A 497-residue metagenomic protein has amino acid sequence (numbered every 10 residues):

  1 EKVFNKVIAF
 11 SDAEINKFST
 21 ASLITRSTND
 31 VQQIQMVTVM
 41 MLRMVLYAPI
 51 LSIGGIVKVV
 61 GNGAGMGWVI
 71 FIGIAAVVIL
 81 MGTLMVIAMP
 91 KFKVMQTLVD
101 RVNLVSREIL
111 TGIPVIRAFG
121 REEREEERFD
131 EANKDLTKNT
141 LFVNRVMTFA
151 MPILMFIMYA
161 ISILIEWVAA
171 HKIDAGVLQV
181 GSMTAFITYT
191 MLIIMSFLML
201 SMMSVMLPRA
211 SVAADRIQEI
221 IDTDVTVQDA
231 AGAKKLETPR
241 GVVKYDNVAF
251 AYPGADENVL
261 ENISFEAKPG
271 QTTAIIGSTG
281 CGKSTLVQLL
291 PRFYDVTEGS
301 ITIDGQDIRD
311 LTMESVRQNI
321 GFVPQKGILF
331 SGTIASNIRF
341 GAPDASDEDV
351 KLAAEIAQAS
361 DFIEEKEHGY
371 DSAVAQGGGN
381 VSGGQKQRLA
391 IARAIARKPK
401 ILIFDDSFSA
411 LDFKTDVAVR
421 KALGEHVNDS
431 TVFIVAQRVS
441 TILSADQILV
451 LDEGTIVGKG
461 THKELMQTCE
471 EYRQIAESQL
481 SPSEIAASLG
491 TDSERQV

Functional and structural regions predicted by a protein language model:
E1-S22, L42-M85, S106, L110 (+6 more regions): Hydrophobic, well-ordered secondary-structure segments that either form specific early membrane-associated helices used
V3, V7, I116, F129 (+2 more regions): Helix-loop junctions and hydrophobic alpha-helical segments within the transmembrane domains of large membrane
A9-I15, N29-T38, L42, L46 (+6 more regions): An intracellular "coupling" helix at the cytosolic face of ABC transporter transmembrane type-1 domains
G54-I79, M85-V86, F142-R216, I220-I221: Helix-loop-helix
T226-T238: Pre-NBD coupling/linker segments of ABC/ABC-like ATPases
L236-V497: ABC-type nucleotide-binding domain
